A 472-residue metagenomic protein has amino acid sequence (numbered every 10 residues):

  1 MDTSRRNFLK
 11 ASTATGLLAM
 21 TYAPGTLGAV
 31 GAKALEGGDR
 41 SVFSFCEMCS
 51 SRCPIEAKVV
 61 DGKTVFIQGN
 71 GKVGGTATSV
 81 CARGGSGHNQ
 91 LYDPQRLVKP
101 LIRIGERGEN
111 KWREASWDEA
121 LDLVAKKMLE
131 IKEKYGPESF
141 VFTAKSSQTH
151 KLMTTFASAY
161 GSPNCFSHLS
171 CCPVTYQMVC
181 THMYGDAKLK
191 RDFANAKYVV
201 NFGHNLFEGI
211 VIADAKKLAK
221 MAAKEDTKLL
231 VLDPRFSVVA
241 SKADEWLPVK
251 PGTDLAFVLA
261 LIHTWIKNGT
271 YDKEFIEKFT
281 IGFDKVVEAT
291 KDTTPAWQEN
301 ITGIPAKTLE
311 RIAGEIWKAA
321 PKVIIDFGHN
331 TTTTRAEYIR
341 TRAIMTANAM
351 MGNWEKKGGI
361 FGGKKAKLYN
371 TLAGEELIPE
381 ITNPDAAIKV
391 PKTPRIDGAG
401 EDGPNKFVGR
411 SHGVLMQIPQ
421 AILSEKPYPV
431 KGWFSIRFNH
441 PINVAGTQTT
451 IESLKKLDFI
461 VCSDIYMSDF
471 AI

Functional and structural regions predicted by a protein language model:
M1-N268, G282, P305, F434-I436: N-terminal export/assembly segments and adjacent metallocofactor-ligating motifs of anaerobic energy-metabolism
A19, V65, D272-K273, L309-E310 (+3 more regions): Acidic/polar loop patches that form or flank catalytic/metal-binding clefts of enzymes that bind anionic ligands
P100, Y271, H329: Segments that shape or occlude catalytic/ligand-binding pockets
L121-E138, L189-Y198, A289, E310-I324 (+1 more regions): Glycine-rich phosphate/diphosphate-binding loops that line cofactor/substrate pockets in enzymes
S139-Q148, N300-I304, G328-R335, K367-L368 (+1 more regions): Conserved short loop/turn motifs at secondary-structure junctions
M153-L232, L255-L259, M345-I472: Extended redox/cofactor-interaction regions of prokaryotic respiratory oxidoreductases
G252, A256-K322: P-loop NTPase catalytic nucleotide-binding module
T333, I339-A349: Basic, amphipathic alpha-helical segments enriched in Lys/Arg and hydrophobic/aromatic residues
